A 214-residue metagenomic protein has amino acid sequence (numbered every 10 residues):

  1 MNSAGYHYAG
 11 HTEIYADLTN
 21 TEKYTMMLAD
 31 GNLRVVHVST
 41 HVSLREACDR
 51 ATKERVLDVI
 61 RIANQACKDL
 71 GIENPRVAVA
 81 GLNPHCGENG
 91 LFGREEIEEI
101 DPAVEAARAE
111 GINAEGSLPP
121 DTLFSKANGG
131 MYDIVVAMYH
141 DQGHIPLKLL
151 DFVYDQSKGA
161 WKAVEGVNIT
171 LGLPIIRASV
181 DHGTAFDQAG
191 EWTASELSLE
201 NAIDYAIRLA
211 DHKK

Functional and structural regions predicted by a protein language model:
M1-E95, D101-K214: Anion-binding alpha/beta catalytic cores of soluble intermediary-metabolism enzymes, centered on
